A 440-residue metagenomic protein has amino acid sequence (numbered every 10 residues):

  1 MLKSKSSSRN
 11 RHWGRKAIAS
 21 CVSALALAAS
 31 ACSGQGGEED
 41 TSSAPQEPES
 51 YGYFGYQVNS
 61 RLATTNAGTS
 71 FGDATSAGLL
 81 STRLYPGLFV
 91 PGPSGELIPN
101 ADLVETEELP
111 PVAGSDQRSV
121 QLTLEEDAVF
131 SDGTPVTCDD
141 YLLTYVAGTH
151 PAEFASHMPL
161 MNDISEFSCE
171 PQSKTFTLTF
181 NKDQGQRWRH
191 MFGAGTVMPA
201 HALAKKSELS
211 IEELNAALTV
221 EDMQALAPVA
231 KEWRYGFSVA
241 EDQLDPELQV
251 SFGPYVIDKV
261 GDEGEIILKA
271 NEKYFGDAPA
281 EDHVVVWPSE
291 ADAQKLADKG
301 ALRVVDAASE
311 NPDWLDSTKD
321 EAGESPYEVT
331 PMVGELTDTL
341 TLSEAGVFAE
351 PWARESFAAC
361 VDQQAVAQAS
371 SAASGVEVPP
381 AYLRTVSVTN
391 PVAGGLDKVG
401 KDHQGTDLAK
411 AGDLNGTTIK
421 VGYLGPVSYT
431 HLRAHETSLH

Functional and structural regions predicted by a protein language model:
A28-A31: C-terminal motif of bacterial Sec signal peptides marking the signal peptidase cleavage site
F54-G114, V146: N-terminal lobe/hinge region of extracytoplasmic solute-binding protein
T106-S156, P171-T179, Q184-R187, F348: Aromatic- and charge-enriched surface segment that lines or borders ligand/interaction sites
P159-R234: Surface-exposed binding/hinge segments that line and control ligand-binding clefts or catalytic entry sites
V260-E265, N271-S317: Ligand-site clamp/hinge motif
A345-V392: Periplasmic-binding protein-like
E377-T417, P426-L432: Structural transition elements
T430-H440: Conserved small/polar residues in nucleotide/adenosyl-binding loops
